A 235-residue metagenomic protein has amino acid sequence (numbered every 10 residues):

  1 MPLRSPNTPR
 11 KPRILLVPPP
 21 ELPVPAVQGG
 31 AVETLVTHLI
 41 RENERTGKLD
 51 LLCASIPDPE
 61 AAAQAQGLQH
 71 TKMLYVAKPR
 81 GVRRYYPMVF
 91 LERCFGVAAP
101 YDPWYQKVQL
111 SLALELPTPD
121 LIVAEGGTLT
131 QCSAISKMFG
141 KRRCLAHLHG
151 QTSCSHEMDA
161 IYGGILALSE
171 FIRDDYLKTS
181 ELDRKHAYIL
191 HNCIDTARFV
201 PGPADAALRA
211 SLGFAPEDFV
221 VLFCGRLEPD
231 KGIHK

Functional and structural regions predicted by a protein language model:
L3, P19-A26, E42-A98: N-terminal strand-loop element at the rim of the active site of nucleotide-sugar-dependent glycosyltransferases
P9-G29, E33: Nucleotide-activated donor-dependent transferases that construct or modify glycoconjugates
L15, A215-K231: Conserved donor-binding/catalytic core segment of Leloir-type glycosyltransferases
G30-N43: Short amphipathic alpha-helix
D102-K107, A124-L129, L148: Short His-centered aromatic/hydrophobic patch
L114, K137-K141, L145-A146, C154-L168: A conserved, positively charged/aromatic
F171, C193: Carbohydrate-associated surface elements
V200-F214: A short helix/loop element that forms part of the nucleotide-sugar donor recognition site in Leloir-type
